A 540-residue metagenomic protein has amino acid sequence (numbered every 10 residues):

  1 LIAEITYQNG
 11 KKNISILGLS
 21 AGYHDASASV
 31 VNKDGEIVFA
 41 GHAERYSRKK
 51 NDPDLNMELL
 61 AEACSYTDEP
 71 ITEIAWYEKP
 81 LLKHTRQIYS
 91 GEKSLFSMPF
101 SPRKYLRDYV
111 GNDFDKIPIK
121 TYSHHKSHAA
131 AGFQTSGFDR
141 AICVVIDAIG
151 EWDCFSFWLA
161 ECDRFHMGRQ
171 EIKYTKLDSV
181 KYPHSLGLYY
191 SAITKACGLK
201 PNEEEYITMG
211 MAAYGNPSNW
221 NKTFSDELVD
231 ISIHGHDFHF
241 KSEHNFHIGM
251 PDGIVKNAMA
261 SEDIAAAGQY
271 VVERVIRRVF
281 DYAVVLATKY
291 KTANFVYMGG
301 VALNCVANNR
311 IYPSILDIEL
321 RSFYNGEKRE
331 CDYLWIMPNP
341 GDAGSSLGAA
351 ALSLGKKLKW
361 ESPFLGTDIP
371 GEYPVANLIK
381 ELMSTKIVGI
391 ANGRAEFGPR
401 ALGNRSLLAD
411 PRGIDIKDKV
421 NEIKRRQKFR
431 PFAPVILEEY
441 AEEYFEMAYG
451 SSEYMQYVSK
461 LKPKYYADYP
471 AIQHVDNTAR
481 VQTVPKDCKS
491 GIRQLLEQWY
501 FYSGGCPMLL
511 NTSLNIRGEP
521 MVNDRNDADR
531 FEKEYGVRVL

Functional and structural regions predicted by a protein language model:
I2-G10: Short, Gly/Pro- and small/polar-rich lid/capping loops
I16, S20-K50, E69, Q87-S90 (+9 more regions): Flexible beta->alpha loop and helix N-cap segments adjacent to enzyme active/binding sites
A43-T67, I276: N-terminal phosphate-binding loop and adjacent alpha-helix
L59-T72, F280-Y290: Phosphate/pyrophosphate-binding loops at sites that engage ATP/ADP/AMP, CoA/4′-phosphopantetheine, polyphosphate
E69-K79, K291-G300, G389: Short glycine-rich phosphate-binding loop at a beta-alpha junction
I119-Y122, A258-R274, P485, K489: Short acidic-aromatic active-site loops that bind/stabilize oxyanions
G210, W220, F224-V271: Active-site cores of enzymes that catalyze phosphoryl transfer or operate on phosphate-rich substrates
A266-T292: Phosphate/ATP-binding catalytic cores across multiple sugar-kinase/actin-like superfamilies, primarily ASKHA
